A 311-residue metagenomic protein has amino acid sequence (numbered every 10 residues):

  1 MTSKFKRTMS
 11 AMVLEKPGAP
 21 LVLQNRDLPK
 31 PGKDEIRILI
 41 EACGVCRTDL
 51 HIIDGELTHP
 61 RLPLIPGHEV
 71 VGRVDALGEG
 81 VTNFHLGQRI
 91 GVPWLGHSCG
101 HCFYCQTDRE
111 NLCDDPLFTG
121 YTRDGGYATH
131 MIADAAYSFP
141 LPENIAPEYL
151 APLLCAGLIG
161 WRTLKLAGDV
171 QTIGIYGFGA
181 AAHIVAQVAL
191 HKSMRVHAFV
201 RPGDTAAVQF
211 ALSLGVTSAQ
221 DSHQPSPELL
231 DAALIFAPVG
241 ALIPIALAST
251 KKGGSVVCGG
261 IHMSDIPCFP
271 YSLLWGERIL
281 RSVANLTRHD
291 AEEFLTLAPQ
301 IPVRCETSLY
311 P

Functional and structural regions predicted by a protein language model:
M1-V71, A133, W161: Short N-terminal strand-loop motif that marks the start of NAD(P)H/FAD-dependent oxidoreductase cofactor-binding domains
P29-C43, E56-F103, Y137, P142-I145: Glycine-rich beta-strand-centered segment in the early N-terminal region that forms part of a ligand/cofactor-binding
I90, E143-Q224: Mid-domain Rossmann-like dinucleotide-binding core that forms the NAD(H)/NADP(H) cofactor-binding site
S98-Y176: NAD(P)H dinucleotide-binding glycine-rich loop of Rossmann-like/cofactor-binding domains, especially the beta1-alpha1
A167-G168, R195-H197, T205-I279: Glycine-rich cofactor phosphate-binding loops and adjacent beta1-alpha1 units of small-molecule cofactor enzyme domains
H262-Y310: C-terminal substrate-binding/catalytic core of Rossmann-like NAD(P)-dependent dehydrogenases/reductases
